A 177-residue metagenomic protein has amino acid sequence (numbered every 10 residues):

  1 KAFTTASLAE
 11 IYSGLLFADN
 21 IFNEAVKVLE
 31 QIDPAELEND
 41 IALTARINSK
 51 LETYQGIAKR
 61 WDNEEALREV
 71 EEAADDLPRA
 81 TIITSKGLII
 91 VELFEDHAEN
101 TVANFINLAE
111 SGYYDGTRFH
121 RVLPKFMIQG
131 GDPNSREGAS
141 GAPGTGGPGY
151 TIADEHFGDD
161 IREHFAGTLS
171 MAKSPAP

Functional and structural regions predicted by a protein language model:
K1-P177: Cyclophilin-like peptidyl-prolyl cis-trans isomerases
